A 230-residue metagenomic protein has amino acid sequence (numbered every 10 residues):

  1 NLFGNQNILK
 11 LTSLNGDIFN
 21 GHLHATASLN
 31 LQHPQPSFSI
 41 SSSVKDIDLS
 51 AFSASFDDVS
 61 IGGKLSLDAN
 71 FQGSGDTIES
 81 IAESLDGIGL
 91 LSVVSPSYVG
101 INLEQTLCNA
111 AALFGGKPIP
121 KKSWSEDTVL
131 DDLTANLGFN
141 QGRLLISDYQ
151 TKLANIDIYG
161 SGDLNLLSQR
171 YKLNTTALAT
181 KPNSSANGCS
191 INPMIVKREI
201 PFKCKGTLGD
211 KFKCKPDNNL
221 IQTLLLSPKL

Functional and structural regions predicted by a protein language model:
N1-F38, K45-D58, S66, N70-I78 (+2 more regions): Acidic, Ser/Thr- and Pro/Gly-rich intrinsically disordered regions that function as phosphorylation-regulated
N7, K45-I47, V94-P96, T176-T180 (+1 more regions): Solvent-exposed coil/turn segments that connect beta secondary-structure elements in extracytoplasmic/periplasmic
L11-S13, A25, G100, I146 (+1 more regions): Short hydrophobic/aromatic-rich beta-strand segments that constitute the beta-sheet cores of beta-sandwich/beta-barrel
F19-N20, Q32, Y98-G100, K181-S184 (+1 more regions): Flexible loop/turn segments at secondary-structure boundaries
H24, V94-L103: Secretory-pathway/luminal and periplasmic proteins that interact with or process carbohydrate-rich
D57-V59, S74-L85, G116-L230: Extended terminal
V99-A111, S185-C189: Outer-membrane beta-barrel and related beta-rich outer-membrane complex signature in Gram-negative bacteria
